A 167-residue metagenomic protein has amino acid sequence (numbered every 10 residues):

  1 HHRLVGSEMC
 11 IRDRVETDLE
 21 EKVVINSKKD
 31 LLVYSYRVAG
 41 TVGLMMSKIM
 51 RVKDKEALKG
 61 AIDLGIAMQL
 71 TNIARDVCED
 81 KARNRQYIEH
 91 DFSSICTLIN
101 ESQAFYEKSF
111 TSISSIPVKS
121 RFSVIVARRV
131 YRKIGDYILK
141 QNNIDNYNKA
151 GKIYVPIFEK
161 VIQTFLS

Functional and structural regions predicted by a protein language model:
H1-G6, C10: Single conserved hydrophobic/aromatic residue that forms the stacking wall/gate of nucleotide- or nucleobase-binding
R14-R37, N146, I153: Active-site flanking loop/helix segments enriched in acidic
S27-L64: Alpha-helical phosphate/pyrophosphate-handling elements in metalloenzyme active cores
V33, R83-S114, F122-S123: Divalent-cation-assisted or electrostatically stabilized phosphate/pyrophosphate-binding catalytic cores
G40, L58-A82: Active-site alpha-helical segments that house and flank conserved acidic catalytic motifs for diphosphate chemistry
F110-R121, I144-A150: Short, solvent-exposed helix-loop connector elements
F122, N148-S167: Alpha-helical membrane-targeting segments
